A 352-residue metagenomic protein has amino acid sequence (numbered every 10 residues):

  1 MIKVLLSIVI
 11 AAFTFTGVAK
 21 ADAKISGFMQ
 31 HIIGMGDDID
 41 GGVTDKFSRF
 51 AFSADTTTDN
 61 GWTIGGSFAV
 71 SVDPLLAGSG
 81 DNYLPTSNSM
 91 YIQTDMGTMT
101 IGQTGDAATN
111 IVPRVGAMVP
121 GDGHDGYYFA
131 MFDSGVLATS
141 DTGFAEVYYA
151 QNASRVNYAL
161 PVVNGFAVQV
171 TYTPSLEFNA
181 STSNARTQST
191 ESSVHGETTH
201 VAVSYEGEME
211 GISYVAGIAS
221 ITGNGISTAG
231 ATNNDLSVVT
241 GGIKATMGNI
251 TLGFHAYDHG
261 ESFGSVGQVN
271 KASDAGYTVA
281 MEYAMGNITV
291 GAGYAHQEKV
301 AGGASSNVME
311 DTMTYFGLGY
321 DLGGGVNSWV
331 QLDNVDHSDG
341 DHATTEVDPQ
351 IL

Functional and structural regions predicted by a protein language model:
I2-L352: Outer-membrane beta-barrel proteins
